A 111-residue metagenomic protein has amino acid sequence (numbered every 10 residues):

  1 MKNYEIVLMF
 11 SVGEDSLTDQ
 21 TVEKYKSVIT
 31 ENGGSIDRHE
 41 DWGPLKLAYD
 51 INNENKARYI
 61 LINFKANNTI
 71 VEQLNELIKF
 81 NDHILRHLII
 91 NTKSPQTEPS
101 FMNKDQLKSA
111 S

Functional and structural regions predicted by a protein language model:
K2-S111: Structured, basic alpha/beta domains of bacterial-type, RNA-associated proteins
